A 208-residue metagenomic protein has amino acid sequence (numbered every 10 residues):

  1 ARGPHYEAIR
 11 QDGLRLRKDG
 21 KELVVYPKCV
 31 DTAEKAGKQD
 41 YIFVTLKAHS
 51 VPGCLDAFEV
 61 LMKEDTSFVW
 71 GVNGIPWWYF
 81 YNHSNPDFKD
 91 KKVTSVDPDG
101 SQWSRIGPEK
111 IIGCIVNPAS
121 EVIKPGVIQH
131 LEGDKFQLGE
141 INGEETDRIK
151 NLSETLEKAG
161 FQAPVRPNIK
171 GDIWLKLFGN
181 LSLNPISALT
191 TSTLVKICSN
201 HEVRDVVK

Functional and structural regions predicted by a protein language model:
A1-E22: NAD(P)+-binding Rossmann beta1-loop-alpha1 motif at the extreme N-terminus of oxidoreductases
A1-R2, D56-F58, R148: Flavin (primarily FAD) cofactor-binding/catalytic cores of flavoenzymes
P4, H49-S50, D172: Short alpha-helical
A8-R10, Y79-Y81, I123-K124, R148: Short, charged, surface-exposed secondary-structure boundary motifs
R15-K18, N85-K89, I128-E132, L181-L183: Short, hinge-like loop/turn segments at secondary-structure boundaries
L23-I123: Rossmann-like NAD(P)(H) cofactor-binding subdomain of soluble oxidoreductases
L61, W103-K176, L181-S182, I186-K208: Internal alpha-helical scaffold of NAD(P)-dependent oxidoreductase catalytic cores
